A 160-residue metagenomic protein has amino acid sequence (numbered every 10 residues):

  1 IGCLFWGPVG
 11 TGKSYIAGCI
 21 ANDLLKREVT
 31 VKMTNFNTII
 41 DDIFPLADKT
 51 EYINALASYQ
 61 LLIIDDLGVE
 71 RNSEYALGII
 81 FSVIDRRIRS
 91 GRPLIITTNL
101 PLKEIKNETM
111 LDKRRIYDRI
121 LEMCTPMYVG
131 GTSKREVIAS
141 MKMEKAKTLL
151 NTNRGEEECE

Functional and structural regions predicted by a protein language model:
I1, R27-V29, S90, E122: Residue-level signal for beta-strand positions within conserved beta-sheet cores that form or flank
I1-G18: Walker A/P-loop nucleotide-binding motif
G2-L4, V31, L61, P93: Residue-level preference for the first positions of well-ordered beta-strands
W6-P8, F36-N37, L67-V69: Histidine- and/or cysteine-centered catalytic micro-motif in compact active-site loops
C19, D23: Active-site signature of alpha/beta-hydrolase-fold catalytic machinery across serine- and Asp/Cys-nucleophile hydrolases
L25-L61, R71-G78: Short glycine-rich substrate-engagement loop in P-loop NTPases that contacts/grips substrate
I39-I43, V69-E160: Replace "adjacent to P-loop NTPase cores in ATP/GTP-dependent enzymes" with "adjacent to NTP-binding cores
